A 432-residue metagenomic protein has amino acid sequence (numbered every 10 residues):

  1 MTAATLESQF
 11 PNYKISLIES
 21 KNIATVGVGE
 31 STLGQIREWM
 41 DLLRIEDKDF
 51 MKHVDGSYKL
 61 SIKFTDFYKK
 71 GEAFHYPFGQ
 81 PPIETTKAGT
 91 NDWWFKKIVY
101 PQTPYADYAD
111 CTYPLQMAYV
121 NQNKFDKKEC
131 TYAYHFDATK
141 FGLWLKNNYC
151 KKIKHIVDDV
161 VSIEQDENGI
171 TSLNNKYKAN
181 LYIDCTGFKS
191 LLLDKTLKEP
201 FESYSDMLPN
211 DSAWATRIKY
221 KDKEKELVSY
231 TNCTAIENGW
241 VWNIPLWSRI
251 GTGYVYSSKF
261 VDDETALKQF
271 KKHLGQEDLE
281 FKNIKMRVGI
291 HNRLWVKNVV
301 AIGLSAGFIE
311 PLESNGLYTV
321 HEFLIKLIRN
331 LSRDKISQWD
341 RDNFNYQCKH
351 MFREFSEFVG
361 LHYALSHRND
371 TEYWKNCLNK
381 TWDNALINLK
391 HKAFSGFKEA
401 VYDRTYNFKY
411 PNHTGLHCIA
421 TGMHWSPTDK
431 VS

Functional and structural regions predicted by a protein language model:
T5-V28: Glycine-rich FAD pyrophosphate-binding loop
V28-A118: Dinucleotide-binding Rossmann-like beta1-alpha1 core, especially the glycine-rich loop that anchors the ADP
S57, A138, S190, L197-E226: Central beta-strand plus flanking loop segment that forms part of the substrate or channel wall within the catalytic
K128-N147, H155-I156, C185, L191 (+2 more regions): Short beta-strand to alpha-helix junction loop
I156-T171: A conserved short coil-to-beta-strand element within the FAD-binding core of flavoproteins
Y177-F188, V299, L304: Short hydrophobic core segments
A235-M286, G307-T319, N330-R333: Conserved FAD/dinucleotide-binding core of flavoprotein oxidoreductases
R329-S432: Long, low-complexity C-terminal extensions of enzymes
